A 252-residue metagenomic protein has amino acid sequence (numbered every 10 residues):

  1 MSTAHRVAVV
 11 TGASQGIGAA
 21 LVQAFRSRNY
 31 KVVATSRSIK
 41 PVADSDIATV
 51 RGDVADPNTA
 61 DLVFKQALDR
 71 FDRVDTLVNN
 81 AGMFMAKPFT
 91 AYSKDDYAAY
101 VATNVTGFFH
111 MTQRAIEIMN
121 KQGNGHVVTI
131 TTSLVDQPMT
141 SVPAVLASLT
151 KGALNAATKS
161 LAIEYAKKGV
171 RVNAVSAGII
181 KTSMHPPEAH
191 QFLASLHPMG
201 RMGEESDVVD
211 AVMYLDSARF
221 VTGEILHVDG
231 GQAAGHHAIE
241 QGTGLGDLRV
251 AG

Functional and structural regions predicted by a protein language model:
H5-R6, R73-V74, M119-T132, K167-V170 (+1 more regions): Active-site loop of short-chain dehydrogenase/reductase
S14-Q15: Conserved glycine-rich cofactor-binding loop
P88-F89, D96-A98, L193: Substrate-binding pocket helix/loop in short-chain dehydrogenase/reductase
T112-Q113, K159: A short, exposed helix-loop element centered on a Lys and neighboring polar residues
V128-A153, T158-K159, I163-K167: Catalytic loop of short-chain dehydrogenase/reductase
R171, E204-V228, A233: C-terminal substrate-recognition "lid" of short-chain dehydrogenase/reductases
T222-G252: Short C-terminal tail/terminal secondary-structure segment of NAD(P)H-dependent dehydrogenase/reductase domains
